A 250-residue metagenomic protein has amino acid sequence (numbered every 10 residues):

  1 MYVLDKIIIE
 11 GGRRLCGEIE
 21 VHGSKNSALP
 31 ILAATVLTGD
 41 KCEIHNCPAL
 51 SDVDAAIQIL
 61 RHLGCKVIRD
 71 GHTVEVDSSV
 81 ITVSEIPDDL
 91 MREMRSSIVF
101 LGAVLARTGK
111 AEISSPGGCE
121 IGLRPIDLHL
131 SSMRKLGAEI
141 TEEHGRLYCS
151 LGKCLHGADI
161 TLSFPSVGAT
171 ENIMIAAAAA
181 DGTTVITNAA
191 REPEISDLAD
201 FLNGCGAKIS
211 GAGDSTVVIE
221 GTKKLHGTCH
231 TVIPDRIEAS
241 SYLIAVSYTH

Functional and structural regions predicted by a protein language model:
M1-Y248: Structural preference for solvent-exposed beta-strand-turn elements and adjacent flexible terminal/loop segments within
